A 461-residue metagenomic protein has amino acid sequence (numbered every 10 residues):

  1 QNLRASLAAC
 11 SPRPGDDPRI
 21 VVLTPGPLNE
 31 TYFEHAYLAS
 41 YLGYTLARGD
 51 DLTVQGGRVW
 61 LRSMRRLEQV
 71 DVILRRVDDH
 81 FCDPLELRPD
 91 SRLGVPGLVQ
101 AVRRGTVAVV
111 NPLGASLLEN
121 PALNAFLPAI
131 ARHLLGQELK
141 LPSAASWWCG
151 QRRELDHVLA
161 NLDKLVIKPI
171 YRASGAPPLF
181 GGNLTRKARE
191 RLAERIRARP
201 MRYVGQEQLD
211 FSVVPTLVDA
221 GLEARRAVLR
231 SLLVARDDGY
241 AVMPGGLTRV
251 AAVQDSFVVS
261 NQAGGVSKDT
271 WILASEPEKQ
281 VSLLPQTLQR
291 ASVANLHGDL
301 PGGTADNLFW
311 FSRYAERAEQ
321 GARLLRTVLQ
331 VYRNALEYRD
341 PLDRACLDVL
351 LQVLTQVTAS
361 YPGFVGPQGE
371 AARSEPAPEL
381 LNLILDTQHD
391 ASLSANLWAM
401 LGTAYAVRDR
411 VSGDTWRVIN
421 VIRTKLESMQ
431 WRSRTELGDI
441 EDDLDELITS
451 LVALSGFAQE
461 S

Functional and structural regions predicted by a protein language model:
Q1-G265, D269-P285, G302, R326: Domain-scale recognition of functional cores that engage charged ligands
Q1-S6, T31, H35, A224 (+2 more regions): Alpha-helical transmembrane segments and their helix-helix packing motifs
